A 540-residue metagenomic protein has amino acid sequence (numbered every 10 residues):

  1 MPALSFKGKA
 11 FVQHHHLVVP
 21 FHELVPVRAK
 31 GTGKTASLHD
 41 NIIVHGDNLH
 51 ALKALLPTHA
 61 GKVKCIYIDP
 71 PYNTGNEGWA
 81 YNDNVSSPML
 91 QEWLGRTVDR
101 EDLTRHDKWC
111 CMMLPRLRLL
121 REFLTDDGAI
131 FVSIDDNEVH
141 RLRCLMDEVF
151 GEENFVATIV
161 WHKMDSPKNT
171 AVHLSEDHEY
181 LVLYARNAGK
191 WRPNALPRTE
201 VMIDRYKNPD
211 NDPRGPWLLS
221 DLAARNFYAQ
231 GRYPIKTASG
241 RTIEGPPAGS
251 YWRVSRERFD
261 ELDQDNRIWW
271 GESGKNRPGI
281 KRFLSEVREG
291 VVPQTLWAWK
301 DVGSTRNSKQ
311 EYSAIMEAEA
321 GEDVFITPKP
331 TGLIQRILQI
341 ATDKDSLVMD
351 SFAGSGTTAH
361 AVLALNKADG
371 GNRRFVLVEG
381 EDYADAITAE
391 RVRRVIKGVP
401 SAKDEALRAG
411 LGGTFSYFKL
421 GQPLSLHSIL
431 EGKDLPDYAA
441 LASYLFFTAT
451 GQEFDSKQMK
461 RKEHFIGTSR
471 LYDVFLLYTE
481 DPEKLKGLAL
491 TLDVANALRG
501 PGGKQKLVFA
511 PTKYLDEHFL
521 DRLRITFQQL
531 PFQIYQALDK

Functional and structural regions predicted by a protein language model:
M1-L347, R374: Class I S-adenosyl-L-methionine
F6-A10, C110, N137-R141, P330-K403 (+1 more regions): Conserved S-adenosyl-L-methionine
I42, D350-F352, L523: Short glycine- and Lys/Arg-enriched binding-loop motifs that mark or flank ligand-binding interfaces
V44, D126, F352-G354, L411: Short glycine/serine/threonine-biased micro-segments
A54-L55, R141-L145, N169-V172, A359-V362 (+3 more regions): A short acidic (Asp/Glu
I134, V160-K163, R186, T237 (+9 more regions): Active-site proximal loops enriched in glycine and acidic residues that flank catalytic Cys/His/Asp and coordinate
A364, A368-K540: PRPP-dependent phosphoribosyltransferase catalytic core
